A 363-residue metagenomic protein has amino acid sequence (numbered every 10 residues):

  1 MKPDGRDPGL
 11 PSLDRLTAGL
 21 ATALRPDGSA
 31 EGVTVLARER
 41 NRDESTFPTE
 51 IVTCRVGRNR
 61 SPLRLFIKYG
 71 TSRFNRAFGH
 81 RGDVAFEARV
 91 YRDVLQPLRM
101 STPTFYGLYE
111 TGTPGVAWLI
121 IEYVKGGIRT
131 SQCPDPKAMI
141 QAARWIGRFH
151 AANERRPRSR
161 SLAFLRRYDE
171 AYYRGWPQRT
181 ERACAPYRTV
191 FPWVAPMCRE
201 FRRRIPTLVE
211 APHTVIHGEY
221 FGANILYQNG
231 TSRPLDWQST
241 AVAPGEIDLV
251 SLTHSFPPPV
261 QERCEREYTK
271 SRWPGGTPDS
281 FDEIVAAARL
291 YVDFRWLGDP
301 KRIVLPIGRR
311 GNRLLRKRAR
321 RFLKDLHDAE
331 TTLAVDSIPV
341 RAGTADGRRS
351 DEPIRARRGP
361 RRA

Functional and structural regions predicted by a protein language model:
M1-G112, Q228-S232, V340-A363: Conserved NTP-binding catalytic cores of kinases and kinase-like/nucleotidyltransferase enzymes across multiple kinase
P3-R6, L10-P11, R15, A117 (+1 more regions): Active-site catalytic-loop/activation-segment of kinase and kinase-like phosphoryl-transfer enzymes
R89, G245-G276, L290-G311, K317-D325: Active-site activation/catalytic loop segments of kinase-like enzymes and analogous catalytic loops in related
V116-G127: Conserved short submotifs of the Hanks-type protein kinase catalytic core that shape the nucleotide-binding pocket
G127-A163: Conserved kinase catalytic-core helix
V215-H217, G222: Catalytic-loop of the protein kinase fold
A223-S251: Catalytic activation segment of kinase domains across protein kinase-like and atypical kinase folds
R295-A363: ATP/Mg2+ or Mg2+-diphosphate-binding catalytic cores that bind nucleotide phosphates or diphosphates via glycine-rich
